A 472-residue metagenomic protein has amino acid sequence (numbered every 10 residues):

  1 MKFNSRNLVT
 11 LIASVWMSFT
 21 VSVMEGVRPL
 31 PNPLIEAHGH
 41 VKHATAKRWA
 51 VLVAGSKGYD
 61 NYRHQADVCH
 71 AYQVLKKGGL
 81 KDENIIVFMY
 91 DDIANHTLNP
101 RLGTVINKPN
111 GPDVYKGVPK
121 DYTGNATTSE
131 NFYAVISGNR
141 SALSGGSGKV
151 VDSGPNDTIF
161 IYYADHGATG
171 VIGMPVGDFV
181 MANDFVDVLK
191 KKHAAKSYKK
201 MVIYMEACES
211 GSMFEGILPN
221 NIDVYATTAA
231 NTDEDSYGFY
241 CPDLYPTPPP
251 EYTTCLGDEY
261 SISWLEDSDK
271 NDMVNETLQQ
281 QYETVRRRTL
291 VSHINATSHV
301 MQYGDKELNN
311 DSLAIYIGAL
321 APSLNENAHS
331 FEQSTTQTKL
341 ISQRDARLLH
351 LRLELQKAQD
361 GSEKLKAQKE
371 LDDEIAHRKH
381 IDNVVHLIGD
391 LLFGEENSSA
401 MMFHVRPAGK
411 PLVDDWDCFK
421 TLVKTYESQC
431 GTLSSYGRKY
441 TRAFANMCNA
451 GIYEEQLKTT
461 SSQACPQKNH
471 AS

Functional and structural regions predicted by a protein language model:
M1: NAD-dependent ADP-ribosyltransferases
N4-L8, V15-V53, K57-S472: Cysteine endopeptidase catalytic domains of the caspase/legumain-like
